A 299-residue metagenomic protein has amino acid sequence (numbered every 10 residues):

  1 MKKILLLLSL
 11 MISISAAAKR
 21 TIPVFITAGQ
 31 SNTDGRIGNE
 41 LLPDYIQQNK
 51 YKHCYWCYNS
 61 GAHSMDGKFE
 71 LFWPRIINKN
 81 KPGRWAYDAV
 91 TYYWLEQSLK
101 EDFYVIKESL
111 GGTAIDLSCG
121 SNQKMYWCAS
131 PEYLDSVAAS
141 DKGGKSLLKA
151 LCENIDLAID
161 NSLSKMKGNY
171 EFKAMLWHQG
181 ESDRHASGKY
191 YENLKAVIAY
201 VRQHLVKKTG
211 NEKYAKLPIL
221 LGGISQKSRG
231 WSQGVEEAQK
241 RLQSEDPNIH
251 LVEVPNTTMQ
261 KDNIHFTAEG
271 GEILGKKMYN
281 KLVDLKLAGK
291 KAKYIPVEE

Functional and structural regions predicted by a protein language model:
I4-S13: Sec-dependent N-terminal signal peptides
I12-R20: Bacterial Sec-dependent signal peptides at the C-terminal "C-region" and cleavage site
K19-E299: Cell-envelope and extracellular/periplasmic
